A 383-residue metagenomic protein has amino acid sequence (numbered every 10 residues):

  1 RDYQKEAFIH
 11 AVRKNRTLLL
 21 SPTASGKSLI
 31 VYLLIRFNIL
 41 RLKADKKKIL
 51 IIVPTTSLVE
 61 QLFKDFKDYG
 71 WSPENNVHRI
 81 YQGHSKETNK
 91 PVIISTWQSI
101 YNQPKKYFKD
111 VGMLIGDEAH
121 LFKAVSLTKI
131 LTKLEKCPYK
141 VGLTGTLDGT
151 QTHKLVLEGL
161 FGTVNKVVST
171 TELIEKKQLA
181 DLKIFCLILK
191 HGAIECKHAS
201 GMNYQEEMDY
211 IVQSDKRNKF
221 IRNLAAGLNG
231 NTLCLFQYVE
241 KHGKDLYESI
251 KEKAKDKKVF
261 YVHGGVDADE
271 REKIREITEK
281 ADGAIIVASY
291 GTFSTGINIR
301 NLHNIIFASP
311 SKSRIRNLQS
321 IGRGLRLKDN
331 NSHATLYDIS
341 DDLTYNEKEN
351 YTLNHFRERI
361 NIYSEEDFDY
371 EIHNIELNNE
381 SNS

Functional and structural regions predicted by a protein language model:
R1-L20: Conserved pre-motif I regulatory segment
S28-L33, F37-N38, D45-D68, Y238-E240: Conserved Walker A/P-loop ATP-binding site and its immediately adjacent core in helicase/helicase-like ATPase domains
E60, N76-T88, K244-D245, K257-S294: Conserved helicase ATPase core of P-loop NTP-dependent helicases/translocases
Q82-M113, A124-K129, T292: Conserved helix/coil segment N-terminal to the catalytic DExD/H
D110-G112, V287-A288, I297-P310, Q319 (+1 more regions): A short beta-strand element within the Helicase C-terminal
G112-M113, H120-F185, Y363: Post-DEXD/H (motif II) to motif III coupling segment of the RecA-like Helicase ATP-binding lobe
A199-Q237, K241-E252: Conserved interdomain hinge at the start of the Helicase C-terminal
R323-R357: Conserved segment of the helicase C-terminal RecA-like domain
